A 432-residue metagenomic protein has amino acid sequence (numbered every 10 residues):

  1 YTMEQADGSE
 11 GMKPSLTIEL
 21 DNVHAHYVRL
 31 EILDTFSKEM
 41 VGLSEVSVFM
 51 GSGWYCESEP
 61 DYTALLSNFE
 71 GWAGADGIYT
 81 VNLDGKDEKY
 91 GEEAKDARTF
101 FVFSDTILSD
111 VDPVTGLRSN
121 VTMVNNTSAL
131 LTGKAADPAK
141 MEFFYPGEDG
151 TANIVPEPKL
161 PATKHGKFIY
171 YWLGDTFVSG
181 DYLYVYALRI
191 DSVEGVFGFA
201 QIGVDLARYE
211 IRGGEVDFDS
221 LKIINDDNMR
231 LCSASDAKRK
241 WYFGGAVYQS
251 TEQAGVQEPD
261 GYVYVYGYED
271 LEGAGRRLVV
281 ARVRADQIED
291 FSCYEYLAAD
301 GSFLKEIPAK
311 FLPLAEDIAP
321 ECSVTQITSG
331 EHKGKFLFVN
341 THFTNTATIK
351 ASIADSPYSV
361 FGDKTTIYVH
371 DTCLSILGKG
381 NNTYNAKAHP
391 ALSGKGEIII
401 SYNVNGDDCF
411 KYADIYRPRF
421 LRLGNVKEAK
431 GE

Functional and structural regions predicted by a protein language model:
Y1-E19, T372-G378: Extracellular carbohydrate recognition and processing domains and analogous Trp-centered ligand-binding platforms
S9-K13, D21-V23, V178, E258 (+1 more regions): Surface-exposed coil/turn segments at beta-strand junctions on protein surfaces, enriched
M12-G53: Aromatic, loop-rich ligand-recognition surfaces of beta-strand-rich domains
L16-I18, I78-Y79, A152, E157-P161 (+5 more regions): Beta-propeller and closely related beta-sheet repeat lectin domains
Y27, R277, E321, A351 (+1 more regions): Beta-strand-rich binding-surface signature of beta-sandwich/beta-barrel folds used to engage anionic ligands
L30, A354, A388: Hydrophobic, well-ordered secondary-structure elements that form the walls of internal hydrophobic environments
S52-A73, D84-I169, V178-A237, E258-D317 (+3 more regions): Beta-rich carbohydrate-recognition and catalytic domains
